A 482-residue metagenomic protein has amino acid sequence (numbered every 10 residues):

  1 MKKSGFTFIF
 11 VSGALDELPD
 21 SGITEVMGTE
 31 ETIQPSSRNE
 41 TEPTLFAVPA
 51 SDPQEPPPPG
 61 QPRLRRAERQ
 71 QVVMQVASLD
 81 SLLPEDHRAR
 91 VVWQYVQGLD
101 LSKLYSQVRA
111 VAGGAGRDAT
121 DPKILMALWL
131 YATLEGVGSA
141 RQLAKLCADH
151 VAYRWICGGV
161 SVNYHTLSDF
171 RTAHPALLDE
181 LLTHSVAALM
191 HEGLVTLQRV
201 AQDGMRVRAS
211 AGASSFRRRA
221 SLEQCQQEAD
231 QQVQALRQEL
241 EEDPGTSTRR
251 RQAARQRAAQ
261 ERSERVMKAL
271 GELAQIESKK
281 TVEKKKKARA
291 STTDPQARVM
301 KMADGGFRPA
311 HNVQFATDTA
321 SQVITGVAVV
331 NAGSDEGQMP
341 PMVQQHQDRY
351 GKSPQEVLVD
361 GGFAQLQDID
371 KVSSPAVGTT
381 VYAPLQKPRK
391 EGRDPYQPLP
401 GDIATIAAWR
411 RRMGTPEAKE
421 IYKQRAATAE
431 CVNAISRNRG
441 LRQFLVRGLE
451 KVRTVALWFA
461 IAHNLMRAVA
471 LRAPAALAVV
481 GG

Functional and structural regions predicted by a protein language model:
K2, F8-P49, Q54-G60, R65-R66 (+4 more regions): Anion-binding and metal-coordination hotspots
R65-M74, L82-D86: N- or domain-start disorder-to-order transition segments that initiate the globular core
S78, D86-H87, V91, D121 (+2 more regions): Secondary-structure junction/capping motif
S78, I124-L130, T166, H184: A general alpha-helix detector
S78-S81, D100, R218: Short, solvent-exposed coil/turn linker segments
L79-L83, K419-E420: Short, charged, low-complexity loops and linkers
L83-L130, E135: Basic, short loop/linker segments at the boundary and entry of helix-turn-helix/winged-helix-like folds
L99-K103, H150, R154, R439: A short secondary-structure junction motif
